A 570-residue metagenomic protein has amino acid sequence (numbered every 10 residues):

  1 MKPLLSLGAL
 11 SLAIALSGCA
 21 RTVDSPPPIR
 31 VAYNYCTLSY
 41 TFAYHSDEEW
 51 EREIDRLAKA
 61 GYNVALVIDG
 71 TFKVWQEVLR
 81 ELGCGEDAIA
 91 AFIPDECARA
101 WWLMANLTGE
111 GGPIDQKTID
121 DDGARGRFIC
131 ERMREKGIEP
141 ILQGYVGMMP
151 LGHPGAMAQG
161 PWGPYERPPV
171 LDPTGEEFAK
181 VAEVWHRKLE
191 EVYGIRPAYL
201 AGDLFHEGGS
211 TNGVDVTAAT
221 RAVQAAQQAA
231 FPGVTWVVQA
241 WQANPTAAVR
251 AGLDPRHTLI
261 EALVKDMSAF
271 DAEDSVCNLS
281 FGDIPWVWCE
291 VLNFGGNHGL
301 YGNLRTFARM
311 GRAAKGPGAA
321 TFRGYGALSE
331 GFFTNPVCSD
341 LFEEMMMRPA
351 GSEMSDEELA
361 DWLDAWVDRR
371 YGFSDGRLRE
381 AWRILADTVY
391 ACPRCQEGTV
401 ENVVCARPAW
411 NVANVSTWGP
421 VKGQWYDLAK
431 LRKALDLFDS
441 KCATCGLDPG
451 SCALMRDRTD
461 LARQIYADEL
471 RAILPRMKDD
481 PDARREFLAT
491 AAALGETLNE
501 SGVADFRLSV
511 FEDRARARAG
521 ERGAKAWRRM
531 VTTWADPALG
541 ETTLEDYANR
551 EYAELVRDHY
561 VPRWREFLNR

Functional and structural regions predicted by a protein language model:
M1-L4: Positively charged n-region of N-terminal signal peptides that target proteins for export
S6-S17: Bacterial N-terminal signal peptides
A20-E53, V64: N-terminal hydrophobic targeting/anchoring segments and the immediately downstream early-domain regions of hydrolases
Y33-T37, A58, N63-A98, M104 (+8 more regions): Catalytic-core regions of glycoside hydrolase
A443-A453: Short, charged/polar, low-complexity loop and linker segments that flank or interrupt alpha-helical bundles
T459, Q464-P475: Amphipathic alpha-helical repeat scaffolds of TPR domains
